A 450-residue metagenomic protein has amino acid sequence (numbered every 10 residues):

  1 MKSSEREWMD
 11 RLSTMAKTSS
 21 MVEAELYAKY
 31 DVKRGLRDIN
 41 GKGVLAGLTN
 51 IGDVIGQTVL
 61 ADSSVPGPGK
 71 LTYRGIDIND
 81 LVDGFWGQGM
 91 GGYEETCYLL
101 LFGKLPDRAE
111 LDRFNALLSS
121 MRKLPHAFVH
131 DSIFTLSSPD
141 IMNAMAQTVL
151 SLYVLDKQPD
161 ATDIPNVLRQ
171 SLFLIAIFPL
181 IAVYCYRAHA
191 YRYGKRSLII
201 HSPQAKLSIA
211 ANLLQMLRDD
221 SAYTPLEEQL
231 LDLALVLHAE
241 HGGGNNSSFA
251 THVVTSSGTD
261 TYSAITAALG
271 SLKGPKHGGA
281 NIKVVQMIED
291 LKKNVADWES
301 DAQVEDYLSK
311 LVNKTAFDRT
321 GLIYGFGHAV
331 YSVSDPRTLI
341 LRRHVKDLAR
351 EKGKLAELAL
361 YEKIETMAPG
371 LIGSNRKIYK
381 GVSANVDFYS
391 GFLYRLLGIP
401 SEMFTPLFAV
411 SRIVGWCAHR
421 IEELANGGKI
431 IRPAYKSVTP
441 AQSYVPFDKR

Functional and structural regions predicted by a protein language model:
M1-R450: Non-transmembrane, aqueous-exposed alpha-helical and coiled segments at domain scale
